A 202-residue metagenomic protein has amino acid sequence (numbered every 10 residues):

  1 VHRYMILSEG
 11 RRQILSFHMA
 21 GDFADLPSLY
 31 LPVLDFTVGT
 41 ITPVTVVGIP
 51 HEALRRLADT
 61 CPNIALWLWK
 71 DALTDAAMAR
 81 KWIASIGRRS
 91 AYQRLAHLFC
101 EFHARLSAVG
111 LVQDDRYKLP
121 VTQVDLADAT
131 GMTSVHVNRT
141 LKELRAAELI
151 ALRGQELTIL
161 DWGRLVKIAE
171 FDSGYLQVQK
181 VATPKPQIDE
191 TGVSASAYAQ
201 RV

Functional and structural regions predicted by a protein language model:
V1-L15, L26: N-terminal functional module of multi-domain proteins
S16-K81: Cyclic-nucleotide recognition modules
V38, L95, V137: Short hydrophobic/aromatic patches on the structural cores and recognition surfaces of FHA
T42, D59-G131: Polybasic "coupling" helices that flank or enter modular domains
R105-V202: Phosphate-/nucleic-acid-contacting segments
